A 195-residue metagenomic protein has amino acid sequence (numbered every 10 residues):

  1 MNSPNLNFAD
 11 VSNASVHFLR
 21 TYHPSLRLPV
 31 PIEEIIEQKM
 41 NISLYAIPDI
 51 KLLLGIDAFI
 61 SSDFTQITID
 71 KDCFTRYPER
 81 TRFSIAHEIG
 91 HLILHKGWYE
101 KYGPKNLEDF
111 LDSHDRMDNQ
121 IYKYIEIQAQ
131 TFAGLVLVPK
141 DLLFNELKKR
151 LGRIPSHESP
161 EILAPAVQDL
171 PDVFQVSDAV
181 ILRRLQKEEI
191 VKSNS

Functional and structural regions predicted by a protein language model:
M1-S195: Active-site hotspot residues in diverse enzymes, especially metal/ion-binding acidic/histidine motifs
